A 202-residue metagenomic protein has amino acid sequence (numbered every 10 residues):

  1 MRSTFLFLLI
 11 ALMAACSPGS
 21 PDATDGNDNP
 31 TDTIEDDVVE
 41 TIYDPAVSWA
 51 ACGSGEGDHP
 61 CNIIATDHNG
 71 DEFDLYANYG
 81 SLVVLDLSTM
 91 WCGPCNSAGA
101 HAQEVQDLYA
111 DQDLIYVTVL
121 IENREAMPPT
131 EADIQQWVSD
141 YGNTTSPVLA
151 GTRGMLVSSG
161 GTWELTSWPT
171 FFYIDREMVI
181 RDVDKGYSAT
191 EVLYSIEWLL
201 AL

Functional and structural regions predicted by a protein language model:
M1-A14: Sec-dependent bacterial lipoprotein signal peptides
M13-A46: Ser/Thr-rich, Pro/Gly/Ala-heavy low-complexity intrinsically disordered linkers and tails of secreted extracellular
E35-Y76, T145-V148: N-terminal "domain-start" segment that seeds a small globular fold
S81-L82, S97-L120, S139: Conserved helix-turn-beta segment immediately C-terminal to the redox Cys motif in thioredoxin-like folds
S81-V83, S88-W91, N123, S167: Short pre-active-site segment immediately N-terminal to redox-active cysteine/selenocysteine motifs in thiol-based
L87-E104, A126: Conserved redox-active cysteine motifs that mediate thiol-disulfide chemistry, especially di-cysteine Cys-X(1-2)-Cys
V117, A132-T170: Short, internal strand/loop/helix patches that form the active-site neighborhood or redox-interaction surface
S167-L202: Thiol-/selenol-based redox modules, centered on thioredoxin-like and closely related oxidoreductase domains
